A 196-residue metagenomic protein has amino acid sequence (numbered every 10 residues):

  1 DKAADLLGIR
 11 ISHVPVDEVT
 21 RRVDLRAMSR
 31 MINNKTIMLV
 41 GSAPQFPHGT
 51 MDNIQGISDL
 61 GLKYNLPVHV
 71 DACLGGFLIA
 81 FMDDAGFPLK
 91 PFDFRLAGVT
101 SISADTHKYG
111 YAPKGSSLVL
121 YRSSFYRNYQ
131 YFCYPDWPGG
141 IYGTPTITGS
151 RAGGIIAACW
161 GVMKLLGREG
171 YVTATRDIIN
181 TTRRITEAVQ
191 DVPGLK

Functional and structural regions predicted by a protein language model:
D1-N34: PLP-dependent aminotransferase-like
K2-L6, T50-N53, L78-A85, P113-S116 (+1 more regions): Short acidic, glycine/serine/threonine-rich loops at helix termini
L7, K63-Y64, V192: Helix C-cap/helix->beta junction micro-motif
V23-A72: Active-site phosphate-binding strand-loop segment of PLP-dependent enzymes
L25-A27, M51-K63, G75-S101: Active-site pre-lysine segment of PLP-dependent enzymes
Q45, L74-G76, K108: Active-site-proximal loop/turn and secondary-structure-junction residues that shape catalytic pockets, frequently
D84-K196: Active-site C-terminal subdomain of aminotransferase-like
